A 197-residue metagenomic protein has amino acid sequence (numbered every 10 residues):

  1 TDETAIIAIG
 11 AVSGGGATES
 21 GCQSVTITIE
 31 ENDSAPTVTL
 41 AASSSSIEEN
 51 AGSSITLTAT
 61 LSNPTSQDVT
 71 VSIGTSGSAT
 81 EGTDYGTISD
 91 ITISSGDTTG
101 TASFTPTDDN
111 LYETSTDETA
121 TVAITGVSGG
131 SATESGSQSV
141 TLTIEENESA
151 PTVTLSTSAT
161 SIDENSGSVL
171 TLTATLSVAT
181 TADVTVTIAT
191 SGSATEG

Functional and structural regions predicted by a protein language model:
T1-G197: Short boundary segments that mark the start of a structured unit
